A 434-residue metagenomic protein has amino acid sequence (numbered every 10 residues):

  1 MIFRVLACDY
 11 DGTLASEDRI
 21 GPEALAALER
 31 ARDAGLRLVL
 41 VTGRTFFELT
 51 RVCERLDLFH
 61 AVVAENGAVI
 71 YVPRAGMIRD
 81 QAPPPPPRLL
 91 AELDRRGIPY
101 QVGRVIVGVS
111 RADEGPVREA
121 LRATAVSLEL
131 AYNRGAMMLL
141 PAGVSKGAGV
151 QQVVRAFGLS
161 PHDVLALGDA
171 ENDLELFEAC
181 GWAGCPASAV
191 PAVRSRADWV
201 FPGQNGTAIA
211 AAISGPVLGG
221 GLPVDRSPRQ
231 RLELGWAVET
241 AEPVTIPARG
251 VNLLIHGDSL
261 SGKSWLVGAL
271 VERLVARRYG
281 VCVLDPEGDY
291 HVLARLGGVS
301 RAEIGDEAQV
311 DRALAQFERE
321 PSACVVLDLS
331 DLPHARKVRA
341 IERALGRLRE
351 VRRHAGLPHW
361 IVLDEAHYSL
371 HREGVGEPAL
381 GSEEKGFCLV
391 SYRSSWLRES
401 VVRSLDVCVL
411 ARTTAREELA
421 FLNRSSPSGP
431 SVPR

Functional and structural regions predicted by a protein language model:
M1-I2, G21, G147-P228: Mg2+-dependent phosphoryl-transfer enzymes with acidic/Ser/Thr/Gly-rich catalytic loops
I2-D18, F177: Asp-based phosphoryl-transfer active-site loop
E17-V105: Active-site phosphate-binding/coordination module
R55-L58, E65-N66, T124, A179-C180 (+4 more regions): Short, structured coil segments at secondary-structure junctions
V62, A183, V200, F387 (+1 more regions): Short, well-ordered beta-strand core segments
P86-A179, S188: Conserved acidic, metal-coordinating active-site core of Asp-based, Mg2+-dependent phosphoryl-transfer enzymes
V217-G219, D225-R231, V407, A411-R434: Phosphate-binding and hydrolysis-coupling loops of NTP-dependent motor/remodeling domains
P228-W360, S369-C388, Y392-W396, S400-L410: P-loop NTPase catalytic phosphate-binding loop
